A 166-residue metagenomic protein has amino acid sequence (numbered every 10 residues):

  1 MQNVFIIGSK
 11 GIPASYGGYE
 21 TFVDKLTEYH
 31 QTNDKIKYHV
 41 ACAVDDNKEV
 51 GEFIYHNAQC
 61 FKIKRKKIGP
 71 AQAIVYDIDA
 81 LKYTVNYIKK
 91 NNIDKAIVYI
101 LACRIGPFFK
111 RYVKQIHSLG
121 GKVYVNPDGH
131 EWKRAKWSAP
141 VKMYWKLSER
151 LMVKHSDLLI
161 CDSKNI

Functional and structural regions predicted by a protein language model:
M1-F5: Extreme N-terminal starter segment of soluble prokaryotic enzymes
S9-S15, Y29-A71, N165-I166: N-terminal strand-loop element at the rim of the active site of nucleotide-sugar-dependent glycosyltransferases
G18-L26, Y76, Y144: Conserved alpha-helical elements of sugar-nucleotide-dependent glycosyltransferases
Y19-F22, A41-A43, Y99-C103, C161-S163: Replace "coordinates the UDP/GDP/TDP-sugar" with "coordinates nucleotide-activated sugar donors
N33-H39, I93-D94, G120-G121: A generic structural motif
H56-K82, R134-V141: A short, charged, and often flexible helix/loop element on the N-terminal side of the glycosyltransferase catalytic
I74-V85, K95-D128: An aromatic- and histidine-rich active-site surface loop
V141-C161: Membrane-proximal helix-turn-helix segments that form the acceptor-binding/catalytic region of lipid-linked
